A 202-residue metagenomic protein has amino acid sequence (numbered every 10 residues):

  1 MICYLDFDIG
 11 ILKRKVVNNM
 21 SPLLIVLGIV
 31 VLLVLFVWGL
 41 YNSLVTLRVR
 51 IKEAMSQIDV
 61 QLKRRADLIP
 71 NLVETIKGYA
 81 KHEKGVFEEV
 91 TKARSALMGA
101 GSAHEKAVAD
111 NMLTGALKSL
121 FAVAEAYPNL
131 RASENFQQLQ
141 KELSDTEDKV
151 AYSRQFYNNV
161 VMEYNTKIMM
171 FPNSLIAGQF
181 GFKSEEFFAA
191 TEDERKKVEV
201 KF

Functional and structural regions predicted by a protein language model:
D6-D8, V16-V17: Acidic, Ala/Val/Gly-enriched low-complexity intrinsically disordered segments
R14-F202: A helix-centric hydrophobic-segment signal that preferentially recognizes long, alpha-helical stretches used
